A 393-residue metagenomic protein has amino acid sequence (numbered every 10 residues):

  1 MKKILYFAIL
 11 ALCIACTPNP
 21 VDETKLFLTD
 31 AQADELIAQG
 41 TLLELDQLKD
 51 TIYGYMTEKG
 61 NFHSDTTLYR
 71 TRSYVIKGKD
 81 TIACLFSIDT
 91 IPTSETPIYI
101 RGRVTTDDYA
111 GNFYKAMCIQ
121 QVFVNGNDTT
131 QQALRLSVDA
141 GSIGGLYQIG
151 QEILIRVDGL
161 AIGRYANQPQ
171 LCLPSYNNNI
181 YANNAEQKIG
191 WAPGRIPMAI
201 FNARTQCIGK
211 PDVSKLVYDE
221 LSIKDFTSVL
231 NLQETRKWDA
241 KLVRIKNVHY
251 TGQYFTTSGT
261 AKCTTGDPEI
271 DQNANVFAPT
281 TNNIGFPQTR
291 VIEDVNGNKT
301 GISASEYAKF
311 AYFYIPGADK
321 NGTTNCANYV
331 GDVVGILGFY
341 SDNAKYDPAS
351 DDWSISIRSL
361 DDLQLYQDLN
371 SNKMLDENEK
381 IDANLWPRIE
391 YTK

Functional and structural regions predicted by a protein language model:
M1-K2, T17: N-terminal hydrophobic targeting signals that begin at the initiator methionine
K2-I9: Sec-dependent signal peptide recognition, specifically the positively charged N-region followed immediately by
L12-A15: C-terminal motif of bacterial Sec signal peptides marking the signal peptidase cleavage site
T17-Y114, C118-G126, T130-K393: OB-fold nucleic-acid-binding modules
